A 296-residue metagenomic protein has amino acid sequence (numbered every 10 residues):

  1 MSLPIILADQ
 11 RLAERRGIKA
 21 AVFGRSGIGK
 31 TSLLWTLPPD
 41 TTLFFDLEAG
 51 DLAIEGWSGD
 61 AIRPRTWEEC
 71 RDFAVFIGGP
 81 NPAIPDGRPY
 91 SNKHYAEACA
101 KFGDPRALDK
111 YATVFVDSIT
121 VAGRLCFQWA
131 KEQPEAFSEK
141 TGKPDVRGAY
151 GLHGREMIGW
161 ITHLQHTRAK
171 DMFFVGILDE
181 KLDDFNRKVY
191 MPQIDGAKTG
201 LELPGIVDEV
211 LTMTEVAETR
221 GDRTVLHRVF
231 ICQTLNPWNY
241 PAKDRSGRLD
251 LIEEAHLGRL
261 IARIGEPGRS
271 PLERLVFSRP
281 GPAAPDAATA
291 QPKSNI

Functional and structural regions predicted by a protein language model:
S2-I5, Q10-E97, A107-F115, T120-L125: Conserved P-loop
W35-T36, H166, G205: Solvent-exposed polar/charged
T42-F44, M172, V210-T212: Short, well-ordered beta-strand core segments
I77, P105, L164-T167: Hydrophobic helix-cap positions at the C-terminus of alpha-helices in RecA-like/P-loop ATPase nucleotide-binding cores
K101, P105-R106, R147-G151: Intein modules and their embedded homing endonuclease domains
T113-E202: P-loop NTPase motor core
E180-I296: Conserved GTP-binding G-domain of TRAFAC-class P-loop NTPases and closely related GTPase folds
